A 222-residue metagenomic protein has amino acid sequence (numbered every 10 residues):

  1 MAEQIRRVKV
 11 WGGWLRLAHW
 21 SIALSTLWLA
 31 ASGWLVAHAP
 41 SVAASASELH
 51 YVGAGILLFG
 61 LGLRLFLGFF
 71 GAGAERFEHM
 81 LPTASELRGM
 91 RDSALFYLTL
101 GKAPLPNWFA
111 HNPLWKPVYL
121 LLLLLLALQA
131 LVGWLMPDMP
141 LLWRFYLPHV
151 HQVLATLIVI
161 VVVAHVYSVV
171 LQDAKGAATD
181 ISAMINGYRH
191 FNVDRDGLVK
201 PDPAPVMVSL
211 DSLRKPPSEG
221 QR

Functional and structural regions predicted by a protein language model:
M1-R222: Membrane-embedded alpha-helical bundles that constitute the cytochrome b-like, heme-associated redox core of multi-pass
